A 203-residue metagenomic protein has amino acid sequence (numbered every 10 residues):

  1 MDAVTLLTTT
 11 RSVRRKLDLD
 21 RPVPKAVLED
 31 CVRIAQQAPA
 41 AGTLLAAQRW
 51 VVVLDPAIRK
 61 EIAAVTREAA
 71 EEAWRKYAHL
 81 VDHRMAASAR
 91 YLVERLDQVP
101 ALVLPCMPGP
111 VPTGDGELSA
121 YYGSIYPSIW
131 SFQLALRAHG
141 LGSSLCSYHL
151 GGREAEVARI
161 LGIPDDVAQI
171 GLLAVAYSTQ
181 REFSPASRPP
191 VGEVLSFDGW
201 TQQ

Functional and structural regions predicted by a protein language model:
M1-Q98, Q203: N-terminal amphipathic, basic helical "cap/leader" segment at the start of enzyme domains
T9-R15, I163, A168-Q203: C-terminal helix-cap and adjacent tail motif
A35, P105, G109-V157: Small-aliphatic-rich amphipathic alpha-helix that forms the alpha element of a beta-alpha
G42-L45, E94-D97, A138, L161-D166 (+1 more regions): Solvent-exposed alpha-helices and their adjacent loops that cap or buttress functional pockets in soluble metabolic
P56, M107-G109, T179: Short, flexible active-site-adjacent loop segments at beta-strand->alpha-helix junctions, enriched in small/polar
K60-I62, P112-G114, E182: Short acidic/glycine-rich loop or secondary-structure boundary segments that cap or lie
Q98-C106: A structural motif
